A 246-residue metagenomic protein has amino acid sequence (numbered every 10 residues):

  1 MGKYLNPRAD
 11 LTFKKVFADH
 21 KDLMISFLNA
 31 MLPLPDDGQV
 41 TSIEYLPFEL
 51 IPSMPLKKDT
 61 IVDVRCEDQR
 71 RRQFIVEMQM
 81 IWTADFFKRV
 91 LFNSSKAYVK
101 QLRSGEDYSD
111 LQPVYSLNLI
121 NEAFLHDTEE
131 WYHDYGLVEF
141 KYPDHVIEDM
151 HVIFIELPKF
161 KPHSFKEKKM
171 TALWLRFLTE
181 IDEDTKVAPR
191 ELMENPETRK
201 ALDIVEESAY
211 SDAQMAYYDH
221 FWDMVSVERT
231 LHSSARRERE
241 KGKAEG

Functional and structural regions predicted by a protein language model:
M1-E245: Elongated, amphipathic alpha-helical interaction scaffolds
